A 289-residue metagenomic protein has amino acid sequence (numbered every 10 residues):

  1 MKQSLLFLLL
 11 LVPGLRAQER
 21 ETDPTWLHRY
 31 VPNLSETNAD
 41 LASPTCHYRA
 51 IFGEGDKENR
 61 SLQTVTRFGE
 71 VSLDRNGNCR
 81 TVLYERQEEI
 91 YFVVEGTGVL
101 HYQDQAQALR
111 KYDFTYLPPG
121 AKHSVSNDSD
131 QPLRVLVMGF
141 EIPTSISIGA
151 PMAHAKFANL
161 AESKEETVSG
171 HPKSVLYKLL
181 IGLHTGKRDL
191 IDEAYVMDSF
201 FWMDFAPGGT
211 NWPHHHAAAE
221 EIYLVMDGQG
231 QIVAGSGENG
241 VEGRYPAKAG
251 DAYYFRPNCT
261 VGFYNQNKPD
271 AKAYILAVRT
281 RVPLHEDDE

Functional and structural regions predicted by a protein language model:
M1-F7: Sec-dependent signal peptide recognition, specifically the positively charged N-region followed immediately by
L8-A17: Hydrophobic h-region of N-terminal signal peptides that target proteins for export in Gram-negative bacteria
Q18-T64, R80, G139, T144-M197 (+2 more regions): A short, N-terminal "cap"/entry segment at the start of jelly-roll beta-barrel domains of the cupin/DSBH fold
F52-K57, R67-Y84, T185-G186, F201-A217: Conserved short histidine dyad/triad with adjacent acidic residue
N59-L62, C79-E85, S126-D128, D189-E193 (+4 more regions): Short histidine-centered beta-strand/loop micro-motifs that create catalytic or ligand/metal-coordination sites
G77-R80, V99, A106, F114-T115 (+5 more regions): Histidine-centered metal-chelating micro-motifs
N78-K111, I222-A249: A short beta-strand-loop-beta hairpin characteristic of the jelly-roll/cupin
P119-S145, K248-D251, P257-L284: Ligand-binding loop in jelly-roll beta-barrel domains
